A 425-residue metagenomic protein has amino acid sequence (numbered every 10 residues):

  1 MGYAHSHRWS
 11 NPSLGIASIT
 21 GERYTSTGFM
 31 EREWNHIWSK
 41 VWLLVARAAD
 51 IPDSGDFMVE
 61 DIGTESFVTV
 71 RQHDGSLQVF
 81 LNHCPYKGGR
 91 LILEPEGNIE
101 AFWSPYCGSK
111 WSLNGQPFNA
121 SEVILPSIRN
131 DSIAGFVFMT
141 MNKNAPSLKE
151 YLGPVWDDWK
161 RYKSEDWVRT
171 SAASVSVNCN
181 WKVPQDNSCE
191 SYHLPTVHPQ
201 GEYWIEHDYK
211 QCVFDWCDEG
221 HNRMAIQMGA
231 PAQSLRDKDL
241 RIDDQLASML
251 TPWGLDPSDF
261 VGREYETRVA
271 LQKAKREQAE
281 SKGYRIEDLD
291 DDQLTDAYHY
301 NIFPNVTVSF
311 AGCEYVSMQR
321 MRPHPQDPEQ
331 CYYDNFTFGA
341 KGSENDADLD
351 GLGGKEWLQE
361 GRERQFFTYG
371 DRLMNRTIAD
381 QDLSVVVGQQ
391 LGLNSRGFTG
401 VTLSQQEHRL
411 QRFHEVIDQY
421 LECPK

Functional and structural regions predicted by a protein language model:
M1-A4: Fe(II)/2-oxoglutarate
S6-G21, E360-E363: Short, contiguous pre-domain boundary segments
A17, E22-I62, S66-T69: Non-catalytic accessory segments flanking enzyme active sites
W38-W42, G89, H193: Generic structural signal for secondary-structure transition and capping sites
V45-I51, N119-A120, D296-Y300: Short linear motifs in intrinsically disordered
D50-K143, S147-D157, R161: Rieske [2Fe-2S] iron-sulfur-binding domain
S76, N82, I128-D131, F136 (+1 more regions): C-terminal catalytic domain of Rieske-type non-heme iron oxygenases
